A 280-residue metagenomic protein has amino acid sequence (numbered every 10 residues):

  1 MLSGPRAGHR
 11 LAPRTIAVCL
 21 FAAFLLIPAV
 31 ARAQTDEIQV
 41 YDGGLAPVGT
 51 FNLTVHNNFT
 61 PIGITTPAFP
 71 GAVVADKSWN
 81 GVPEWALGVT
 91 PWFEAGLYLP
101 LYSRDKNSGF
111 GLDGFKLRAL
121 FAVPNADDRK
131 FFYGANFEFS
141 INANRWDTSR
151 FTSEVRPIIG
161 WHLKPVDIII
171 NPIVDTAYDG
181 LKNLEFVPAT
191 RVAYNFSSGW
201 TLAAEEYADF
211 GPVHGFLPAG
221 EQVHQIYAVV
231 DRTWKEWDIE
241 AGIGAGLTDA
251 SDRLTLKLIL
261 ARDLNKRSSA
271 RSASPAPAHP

Functional and structural regions predicted by a protein language model:
M1-P13: N-terminal secretory signal peptides that target proteins for export/translocation
G4, L20, A273-P275: Compositionally biased regions
G8, L26-A29, A46: Short linear sequence elements within intrinsically disordered, low-complexity coil regions
L11-R14, P28, Q34: Intrinsically disordered/low-complexity terminal segments and short unstructured peptides
I16-P28: Bacterial N-terminal signal peptides
R32-P280: Transmembrane beta-barrel domains of Gram-negative outer membranes and organellar outer membranes
